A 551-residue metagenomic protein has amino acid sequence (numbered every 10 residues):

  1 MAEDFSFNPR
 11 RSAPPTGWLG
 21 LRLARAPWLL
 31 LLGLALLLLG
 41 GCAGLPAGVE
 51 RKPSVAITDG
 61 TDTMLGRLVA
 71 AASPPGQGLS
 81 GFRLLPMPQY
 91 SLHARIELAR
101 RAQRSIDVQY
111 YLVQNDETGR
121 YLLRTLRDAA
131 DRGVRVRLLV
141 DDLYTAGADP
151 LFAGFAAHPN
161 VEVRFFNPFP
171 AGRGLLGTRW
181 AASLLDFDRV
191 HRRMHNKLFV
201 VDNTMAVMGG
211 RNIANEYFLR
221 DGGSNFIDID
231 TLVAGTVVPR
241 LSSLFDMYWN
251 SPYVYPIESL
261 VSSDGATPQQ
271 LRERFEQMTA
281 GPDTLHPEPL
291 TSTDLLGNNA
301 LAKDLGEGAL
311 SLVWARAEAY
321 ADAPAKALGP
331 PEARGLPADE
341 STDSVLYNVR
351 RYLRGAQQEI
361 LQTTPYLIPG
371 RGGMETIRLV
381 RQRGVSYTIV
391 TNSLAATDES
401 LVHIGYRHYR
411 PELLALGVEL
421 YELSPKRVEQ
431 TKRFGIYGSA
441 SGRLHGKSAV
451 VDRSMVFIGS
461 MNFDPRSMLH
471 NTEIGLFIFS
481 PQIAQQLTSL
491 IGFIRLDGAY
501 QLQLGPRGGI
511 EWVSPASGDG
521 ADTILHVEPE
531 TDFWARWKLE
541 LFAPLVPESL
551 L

Functional and structural regions predicted by a protein language model:
M1-A24: N-terminal secretory signal peptides that target proteins for export/translocation
D4, P14-G17, L31, R101 (+2 more regions): A periodicity- and composition-biased signal for non-globular, repetitive helical segments
R10, P15-T16, W28, P75 (+2 more regions): Generic low-complexity segments that are intrinsically disordered, proline-rich and/or Lys/Arg-biased
R11, L21-R22, A35, L241-S242 (+1 more regions): Intrinsically disordered, low-complexity regions enriched in Ser/Pro/Gly/Gln/His and often acidic
A13-P14, R25-W28, L98, V450: Sequence-pattern detector for short linear motifs and compositional/periodic biases rather than a specific fold
L19, L23-P27, F187, V349: Structural motif marking the loop-to-transmembrane transition
W28-G40: Bacterial N-terminal signal peptides
G41-K197, V201-L551: Charged, low-complexity intrinsically disordered terminal segments
